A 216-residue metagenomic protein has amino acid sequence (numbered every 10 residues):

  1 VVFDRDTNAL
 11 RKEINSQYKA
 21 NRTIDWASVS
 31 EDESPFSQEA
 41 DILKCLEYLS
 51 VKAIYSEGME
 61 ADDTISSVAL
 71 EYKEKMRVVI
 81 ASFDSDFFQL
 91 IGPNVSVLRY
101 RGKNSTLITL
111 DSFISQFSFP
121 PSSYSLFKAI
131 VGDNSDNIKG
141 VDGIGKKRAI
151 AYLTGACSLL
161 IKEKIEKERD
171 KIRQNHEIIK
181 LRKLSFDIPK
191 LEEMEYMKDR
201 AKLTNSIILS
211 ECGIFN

Functional and structural regions predicted by a protein language model:
V1-A81, F87-L107, Q174, K180-K198: Noncatalytic, basic helical substrate-engagement surface that gates or grips nucleic-acid strands
E39, G58, D62, L107-L110 (+5 more regions): Alpha-helix initiation and N-capping motif
C45, F113, S206-I208: Residues within well-ordered alpha helices
Y48, E71, Q116, L209-E211: Residues at alpha-helix termini
S85-D86, K147: Alpha-helix/helix-capping structural signal
V97, I108-F117: Anionic-ligand binding region
P120-E192: Accessory alpha-helical DNA-binding modules that contact the DNA backbone or grooves
A201-N216: Long, highly charged low-complexity segments enriched in Glu/Asp and Lys/Arg with interspersed Ser/Thr
